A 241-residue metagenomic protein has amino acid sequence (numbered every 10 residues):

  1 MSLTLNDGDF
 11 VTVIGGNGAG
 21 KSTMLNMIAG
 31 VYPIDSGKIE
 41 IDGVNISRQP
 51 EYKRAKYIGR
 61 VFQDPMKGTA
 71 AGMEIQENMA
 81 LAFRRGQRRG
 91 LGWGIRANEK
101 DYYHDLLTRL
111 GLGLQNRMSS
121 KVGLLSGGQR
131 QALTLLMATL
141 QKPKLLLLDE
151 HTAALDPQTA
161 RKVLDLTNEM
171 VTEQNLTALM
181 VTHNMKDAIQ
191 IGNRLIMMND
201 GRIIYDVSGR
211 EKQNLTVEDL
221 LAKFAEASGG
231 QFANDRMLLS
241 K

Functional and structural regions predicted by a protein language model:
I14-G16: The feature captures the beta-strand-to-loop junction immediately N-terminal to the Walker
A29: Helix-to-loop junction immediately C-terminal to a conserved catalytic motif
G37-N45, Y205-V207: Conserved ABC transporter NBD signature motif
N45-G59, K67, R89-G92, R96 (+1 more regions): ABC ATPase NBD coupling module
M73-R85: Q-loop/switch helix immediately C-terminal to the Walker
A138-T139: ABC ATPase C-loop
T182-H183: H-loop/switch region of ABC-family ATPase nucleotide-binding domains
K212-K241: ABC ATPase nucleotide-binding domains
